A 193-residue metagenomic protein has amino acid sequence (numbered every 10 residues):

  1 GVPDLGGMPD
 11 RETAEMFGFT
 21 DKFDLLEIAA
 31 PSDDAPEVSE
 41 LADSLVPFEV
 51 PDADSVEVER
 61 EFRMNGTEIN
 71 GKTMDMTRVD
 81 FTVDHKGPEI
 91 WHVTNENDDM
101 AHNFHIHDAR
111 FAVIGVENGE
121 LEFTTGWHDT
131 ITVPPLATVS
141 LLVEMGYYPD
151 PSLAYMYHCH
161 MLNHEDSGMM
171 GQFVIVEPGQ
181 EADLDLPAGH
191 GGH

Functional and structural regions predicted by a protein language model:
G1-A101, M145-P149, A154-H193: Extended terminal and domain-junction accessory segments
G71, N118-G119, L136: Detector for glycine-centered tight turns/loop "hinges" at secondary-structure junctions
K86, P135-L136: Tight coil/turn sites that cap or link beta-strands
R110-E120, G179-L184: Short aromatic-acidic-glycine turn motif
I114-T132: Solvent-exposed beta-strand/loop surfaces of large extracellular or lumenal domains
W127-I131, A137-V143: Short strand-edge motifs at loop-to-beta-strand transitions and within beta-strands of extracellular beta-rich domains
